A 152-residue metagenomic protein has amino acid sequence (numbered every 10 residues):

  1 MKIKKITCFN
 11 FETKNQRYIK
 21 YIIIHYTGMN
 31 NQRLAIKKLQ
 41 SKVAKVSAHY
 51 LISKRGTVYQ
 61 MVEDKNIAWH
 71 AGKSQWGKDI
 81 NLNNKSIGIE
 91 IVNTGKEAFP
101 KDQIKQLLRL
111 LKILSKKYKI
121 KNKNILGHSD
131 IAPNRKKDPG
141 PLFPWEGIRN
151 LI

Functional and structural regions predicted by a protein language model:
M1-I80: N-terminal catalytic cores of peptidoglycan-degrading enzymes
I80-G88: Short coil-to-beta-strand
K85, T94-I152: Basic/polar, cationic surfaces and motifs that engage anionic cell-wall and phosphate/carboxylate ligands
E90-V92: Short loop/turn segments at strand-loop or loop-helix junctions that form parts of catalytic or ligand-binding pockets
